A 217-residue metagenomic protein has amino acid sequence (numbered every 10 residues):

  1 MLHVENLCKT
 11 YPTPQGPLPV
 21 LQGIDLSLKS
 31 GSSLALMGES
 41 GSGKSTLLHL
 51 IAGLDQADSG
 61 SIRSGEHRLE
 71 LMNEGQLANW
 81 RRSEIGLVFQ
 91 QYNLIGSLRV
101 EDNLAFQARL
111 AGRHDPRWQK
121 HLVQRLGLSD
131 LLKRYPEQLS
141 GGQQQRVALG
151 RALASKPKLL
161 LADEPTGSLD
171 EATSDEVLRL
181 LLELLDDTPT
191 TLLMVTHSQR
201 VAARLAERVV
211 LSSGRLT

Functional and structural regions predicted by a protein language model:
L2, L7-L211: ABC family nucleotide-binding domain
S213-T217: Conserved switch/coupling elements of ABC/ABC-like ATPase nucleotide-binding domains
